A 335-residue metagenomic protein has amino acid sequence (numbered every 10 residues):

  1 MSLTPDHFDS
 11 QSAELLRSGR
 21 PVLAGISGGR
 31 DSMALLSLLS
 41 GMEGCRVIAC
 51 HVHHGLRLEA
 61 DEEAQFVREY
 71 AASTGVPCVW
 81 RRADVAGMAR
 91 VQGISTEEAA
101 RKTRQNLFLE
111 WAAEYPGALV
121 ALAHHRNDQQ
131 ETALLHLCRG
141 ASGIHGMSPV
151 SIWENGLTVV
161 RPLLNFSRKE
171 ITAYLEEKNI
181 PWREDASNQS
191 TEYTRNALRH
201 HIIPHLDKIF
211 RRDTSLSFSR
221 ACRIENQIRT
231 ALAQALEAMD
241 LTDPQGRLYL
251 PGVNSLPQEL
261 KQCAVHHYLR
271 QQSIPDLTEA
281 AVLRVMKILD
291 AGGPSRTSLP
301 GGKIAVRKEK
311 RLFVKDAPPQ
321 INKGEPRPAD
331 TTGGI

Functional and structural regions predicted by a protein language model:
S2-D31, I48, V52-H54, A83 (+4 more regions): AMP-forming adenylation/ATP pyrophosphatase catalytic core
S2-H200: Core alpha/beta nucleotide-donor-binding catalytic domains of modification enzymes
H136, G140-A141, H205, I209 (+2 more regions): Phosphate/oxyanion-binding loops and surfaces in catalytic or ligand/nucleic-acid-binding neighborhoods
L164, D207-K208, N254, R270: Alpha-solenoid HEAT/Armadillo repeat architecture
K178, H205-I209, A221, Q271-Q272: Change "in soluble alpha/beta enzymes" to "in soluble alpha/beta proteins
P181-E184, F210-S217, I228-A233: Short, structured loop/turn "capping" segments at alpha-beta junctions
N188-N196, S215-N226: Internal, active-site/partner-interface "lid" segment
R199-T214: Conserved anion/nucleotide-ligand pocket segment
